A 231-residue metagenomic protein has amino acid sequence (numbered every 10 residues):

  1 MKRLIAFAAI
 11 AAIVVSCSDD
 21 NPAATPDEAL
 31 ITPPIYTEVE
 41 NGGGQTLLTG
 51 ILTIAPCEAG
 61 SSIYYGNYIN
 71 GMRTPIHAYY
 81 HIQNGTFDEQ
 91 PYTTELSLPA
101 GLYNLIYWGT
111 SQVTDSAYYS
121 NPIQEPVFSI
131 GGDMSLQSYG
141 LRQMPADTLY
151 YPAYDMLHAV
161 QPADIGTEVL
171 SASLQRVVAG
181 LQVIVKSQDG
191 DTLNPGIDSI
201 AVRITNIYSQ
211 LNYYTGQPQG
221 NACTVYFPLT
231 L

Functional and structural regions predicted by a protein language model:
K2-A8: Sec-dependent signal peptide recognition, specifically the positively charged N-region followed immediately by
I13-S16: C-terminal motif of bacterial Sec signal peptides marking the signal peptidase cleavage site
P22-G42, S173-Q188: A short, Gly/Thr-enriched small/hydrophobic beta-strand-prone motif that recurs across taxa
P26, F87-E89, L98-A100, A163-I165 (+1 more regions): Surface-exposed coil/turn segments at beta-strand junctions on protein surfaces, enriched
G42-L48, G190-I197: A short beta-turn/strand-edge loop motif at beta-sheet boundaries
I54-Y119, L193-L231: Tryptophan-paired
V113-V169: Structured interaction patches on ligand/partner-binding surfaces of diverse proteins
P162-G166, Q175-A179, K186-G196: Secondary-structure boundary elements
